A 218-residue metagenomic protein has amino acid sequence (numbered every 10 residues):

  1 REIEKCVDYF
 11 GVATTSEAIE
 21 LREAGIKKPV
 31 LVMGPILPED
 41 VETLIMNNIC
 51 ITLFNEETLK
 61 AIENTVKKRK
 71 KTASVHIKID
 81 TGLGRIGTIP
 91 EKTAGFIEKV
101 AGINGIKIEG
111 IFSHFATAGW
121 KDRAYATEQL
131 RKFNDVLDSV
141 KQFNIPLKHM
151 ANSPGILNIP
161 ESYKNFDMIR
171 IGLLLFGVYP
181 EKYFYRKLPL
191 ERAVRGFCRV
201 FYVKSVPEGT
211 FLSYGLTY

Functional and structural regions predicted by a protein language model:
R1, K5, L59, T65-V66 (+1 more regions): Active-site loop/helix belt of alpha/beta enzymes
R1-I49, L53-I62, I156-N158: N-terminal active-site wall of soluble small-molecule enzyme domains
C6-Y9, I26-P29, N47-I49, K71-V75 (+3 more regions): Short, well-ordered coil/turn segments that N-cap beta-strands
F10-A13, L31-L37, F54, A73-D80 (+2 more regions): Non-cysteine beta-strand/loop elements that form the S-adenosyl-L-methionine
K28, N47, G196-R199, T210: A generic structural signal for short beta-strands and their flanking turns/coil linkers
N47-G84: A generic, well-ordered mixed alpha/beta core segment in the N-terminal half of proteins
E208-L216: Short, solvent-exposed secondary-structure boundary/capping segments
